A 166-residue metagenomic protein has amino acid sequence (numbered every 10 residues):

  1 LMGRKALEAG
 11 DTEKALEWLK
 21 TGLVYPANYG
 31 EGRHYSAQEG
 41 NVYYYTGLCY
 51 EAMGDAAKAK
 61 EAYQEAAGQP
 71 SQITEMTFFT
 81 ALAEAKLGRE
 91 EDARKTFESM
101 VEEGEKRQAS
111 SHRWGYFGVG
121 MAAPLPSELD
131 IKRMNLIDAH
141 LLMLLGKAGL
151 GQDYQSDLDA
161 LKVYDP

Functional and structural regions predicted by a protein language model:
L1, Q38, Y44-Y45, F79-A81 (+3 more regions): "A position-specific structural signal for the A-helix of alpha-solenoid helical repeats
M2-A6, W18, Y43-Y50, A62 (+2 more regions): TPR/Sel1-like alpha-solenoid repeat signature
K20-E31, E65-G68, V101-E102, K162-V163: Amphipathic alpha-helical segments of tetratricopeptide repeats
A27-S36, P126-K132: Flexible helix-coil transition and linker loops at the boundaries of alpha-helical arrays
Y35, Q69, M76, K132-M134 (+1 more regions): Short coil/turn linker motifs that delimit alpha-helical repeat modules in TPR/alpha-solenoid proteins
